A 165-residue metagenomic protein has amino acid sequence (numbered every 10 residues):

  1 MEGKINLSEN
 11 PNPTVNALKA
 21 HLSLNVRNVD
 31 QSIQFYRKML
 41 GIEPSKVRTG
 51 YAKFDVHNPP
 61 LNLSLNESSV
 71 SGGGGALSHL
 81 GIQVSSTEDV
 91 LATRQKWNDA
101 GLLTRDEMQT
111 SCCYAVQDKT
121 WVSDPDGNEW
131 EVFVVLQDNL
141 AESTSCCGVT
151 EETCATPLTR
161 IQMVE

Functional and structural regions predicted by a protein language model:
E2-Q31, P60, H79-L80, A141-E165: N-terminal beta-strand motif that seeds the catalytic metal site of vicinal oxygen chelate
S23-N62: Core segments of cupin and vicinal oxygen chelate
N28-V29, G81-E129, L140, E165: Vicinal oxygen chelate
I42-E43, L63-S64, L103-M108: A short linear hydrophobic-aromatic micro-motif
Y51-K53, S68, M108-C112: Short, solvent-exposed loop/turn elements at beta->coil junctions and helix N-caps that rim active or binding pockets
H57-N62, V70-G73, S85-V90: Short, charged/polar surface micro-motifs in flexible loops or helix N-caps
L63-N66, E131: Conserved beta-strand in the GNAT
